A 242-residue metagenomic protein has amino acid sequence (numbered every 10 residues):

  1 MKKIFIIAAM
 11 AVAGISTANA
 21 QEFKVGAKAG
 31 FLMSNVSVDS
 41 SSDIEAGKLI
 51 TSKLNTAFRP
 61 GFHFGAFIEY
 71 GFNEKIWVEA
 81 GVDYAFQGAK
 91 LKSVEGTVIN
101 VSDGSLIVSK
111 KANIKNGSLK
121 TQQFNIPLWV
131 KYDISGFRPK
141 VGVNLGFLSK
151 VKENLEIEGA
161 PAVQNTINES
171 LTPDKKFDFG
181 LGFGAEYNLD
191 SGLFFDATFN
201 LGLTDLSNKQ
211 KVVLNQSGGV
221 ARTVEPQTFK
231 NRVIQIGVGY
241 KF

Functional and structural regions predicted by a protein language model:
M1-K28, V238-F242: Bacterial Sec-dependent N-terminal signal peptides
A20, N73-K75, I134-F137, D190: Outer-membrane beta-barrel channels and translocator barrels
E22-W77: Start-of-domain marker
A27-F31, F62-F72, V82-Y84, I126-Y132 (+4 more regions): Residues on the lipid-exposed face of transmembrane beta-strands in outer-membrane beta-barrel proteins
N35-R59, F86-Q122, L148-D178, T204-Q235: Extracellular/periplasm-exposed beta-strand and loop segments of Gram-negative cell-envelope proteins, dominated by
P60, G192, N200-T204: Short Gly/Pro-enriched loop/turn and capping motifs at secondary-structure junctions
